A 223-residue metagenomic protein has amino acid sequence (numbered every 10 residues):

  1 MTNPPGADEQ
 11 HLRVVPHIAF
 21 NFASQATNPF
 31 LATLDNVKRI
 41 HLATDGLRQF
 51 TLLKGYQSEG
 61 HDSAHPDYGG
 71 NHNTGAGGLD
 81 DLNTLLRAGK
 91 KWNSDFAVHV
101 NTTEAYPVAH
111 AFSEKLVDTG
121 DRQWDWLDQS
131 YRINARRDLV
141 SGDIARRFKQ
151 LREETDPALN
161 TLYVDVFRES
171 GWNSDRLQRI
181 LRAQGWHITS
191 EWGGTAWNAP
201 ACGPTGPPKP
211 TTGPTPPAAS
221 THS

Functional and structural regions predicted by a protein language model:
M1-N3: Extended acidic/polar, glycine-enriched regions that form or flank non-catalytic beta-rich accessory modules
D8-N160: Aromatic-lined carbohydrate-binding/catalytic grooves of carbohydrate-active enzymes
P16, T51, F96, V164 (+5 more regions): Generic structural hydrophobic/aromatic packing signal, biased to beta-strands
H61-Y68, A105-T119, W172-R176, G194-H222: Substrate-binding cleft/loops of secretory-pathway carbohydrate-active enzymes
T84-L85, V100, W186-E191, P207-P217: Compact beta-rich and alpha/beta scaffold cores in large eukaryotic transport/transcription complexes and associated
K91, Q123-D125, G185, A196 (+1 more regions): Residues in intrinsically disordered, low-complexity segments of regulatory proteins
R132-A199: Active-site neighborhood of glycoside hydrolase catalytic domains
